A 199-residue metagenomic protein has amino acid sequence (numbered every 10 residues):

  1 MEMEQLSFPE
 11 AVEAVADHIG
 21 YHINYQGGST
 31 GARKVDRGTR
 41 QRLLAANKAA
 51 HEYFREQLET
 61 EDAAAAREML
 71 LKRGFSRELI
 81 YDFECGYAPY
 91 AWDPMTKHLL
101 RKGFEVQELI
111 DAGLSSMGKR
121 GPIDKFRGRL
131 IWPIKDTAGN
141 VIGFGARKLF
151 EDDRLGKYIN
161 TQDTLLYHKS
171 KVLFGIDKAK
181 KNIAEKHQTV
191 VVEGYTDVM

Functional and structural regions predicted by a protein language model:
M1-D111, S116, R129, T161: Non-catalytic accessory segments of DNA primases and related replication-initiation nucleases
P9, A64, E68, R127 (+3 more regions): Short, acidic loop-beta-alpha module within alpha/beta folds
A11, H18, G139, K148-G156: A short, basic-hydrophobic beta/loop patch
E78-I80, K125, T137: A generic structural signal for short, non-catalytic loop/turn and secondary-structure boundary residues
P89-P94, K148-R154, S170-K171: A broad, low-specificity signal for short, low-complexity segments enriched in glycine/proline and polar/charged
R120-D124: General marker for long, soluble alpha-helical cores
